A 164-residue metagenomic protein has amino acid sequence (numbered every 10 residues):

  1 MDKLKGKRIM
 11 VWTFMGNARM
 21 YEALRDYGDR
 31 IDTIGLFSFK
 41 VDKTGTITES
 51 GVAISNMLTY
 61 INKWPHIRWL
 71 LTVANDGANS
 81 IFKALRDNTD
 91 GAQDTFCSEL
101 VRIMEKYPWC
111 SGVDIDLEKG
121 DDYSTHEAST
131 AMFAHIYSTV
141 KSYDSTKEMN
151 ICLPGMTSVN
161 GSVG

Functional and structural regions predicted by a protein language model:
D2-G164: Chitinase-like catalytic core of GlcNAc-active glycosidases
